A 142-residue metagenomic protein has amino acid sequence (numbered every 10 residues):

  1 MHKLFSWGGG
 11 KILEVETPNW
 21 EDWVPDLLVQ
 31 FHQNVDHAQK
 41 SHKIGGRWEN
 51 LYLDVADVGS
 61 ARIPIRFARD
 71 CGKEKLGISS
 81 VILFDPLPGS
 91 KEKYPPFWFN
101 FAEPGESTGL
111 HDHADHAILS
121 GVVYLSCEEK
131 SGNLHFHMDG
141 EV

Functional and structural regions predicted by a protein language model:
M1-P88: Non-heme Fe(II)/2-oxoglutarate
K93-V142: Catalytic core of non-heme Fe(II) oxygenases with the double-stranded beta-helix
